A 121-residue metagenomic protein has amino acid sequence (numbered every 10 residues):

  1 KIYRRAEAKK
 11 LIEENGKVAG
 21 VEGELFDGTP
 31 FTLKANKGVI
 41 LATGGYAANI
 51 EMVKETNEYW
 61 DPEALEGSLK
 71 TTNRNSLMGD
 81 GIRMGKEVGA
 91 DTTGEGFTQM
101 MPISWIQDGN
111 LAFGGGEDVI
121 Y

Functional and structural regions predicted by a protein language model:
K1-K9, L33-K34, E95: A conserved beta-strand/loop element that lines the FAD pocket in flavoprotein oxidoreductases
N15-E22: Short, hydrophobic/aromatic-rich segments at coil-to-beta transitions
K17, A35-K37, G115-E117: Short coil/turn connectors at secondary-structure junctions
A19, R74, E117-V119: Structural beta-strand/beta-sheet cores of well-ordered domains, especially the beta-sheet scaffolds that support
F26-W105: Glycine-rich loop(s) and the adjacent beta-strand/alpha-helix scaffold that form part
T98-Y121: FAD cofactor-binding and catalytic pocket of flavoenzymes
